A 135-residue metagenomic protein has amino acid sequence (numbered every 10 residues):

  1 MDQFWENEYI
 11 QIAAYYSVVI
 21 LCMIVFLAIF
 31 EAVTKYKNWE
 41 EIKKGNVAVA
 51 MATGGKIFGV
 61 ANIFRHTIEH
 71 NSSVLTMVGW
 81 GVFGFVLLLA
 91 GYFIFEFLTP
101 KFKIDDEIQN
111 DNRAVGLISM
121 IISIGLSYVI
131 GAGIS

Functional and structural regions predicted by a protein language model:
M1-N7, Y36, T67-S72, I104-D105: Membrane-interface helix termini and inter-helical loops of multi-pass transporters
N7-C22, S73-L87: Alpha-helical transmembrane segments
Y15-K35: N-terminal signal-anchor/start-transfer transmembrane helix
E41-G54: Loop-to-helix transition at the N-terminal end of transmembrane alpha-helices
K56-T67, S119-S135: Hydrophobic alpha-helical transmembrane segments in multi-pass integral membrane proteins
F85-I94, L117-V129: Mid-bilayer segments of alpha-helical transmembrane spans in multi-pass integral membrane proteins that mediate
A90-D105: Transmembrane alpha-helical segments of integral membrane proteins
F102-I121: Interfacial loop-to-transmembrane junctions
